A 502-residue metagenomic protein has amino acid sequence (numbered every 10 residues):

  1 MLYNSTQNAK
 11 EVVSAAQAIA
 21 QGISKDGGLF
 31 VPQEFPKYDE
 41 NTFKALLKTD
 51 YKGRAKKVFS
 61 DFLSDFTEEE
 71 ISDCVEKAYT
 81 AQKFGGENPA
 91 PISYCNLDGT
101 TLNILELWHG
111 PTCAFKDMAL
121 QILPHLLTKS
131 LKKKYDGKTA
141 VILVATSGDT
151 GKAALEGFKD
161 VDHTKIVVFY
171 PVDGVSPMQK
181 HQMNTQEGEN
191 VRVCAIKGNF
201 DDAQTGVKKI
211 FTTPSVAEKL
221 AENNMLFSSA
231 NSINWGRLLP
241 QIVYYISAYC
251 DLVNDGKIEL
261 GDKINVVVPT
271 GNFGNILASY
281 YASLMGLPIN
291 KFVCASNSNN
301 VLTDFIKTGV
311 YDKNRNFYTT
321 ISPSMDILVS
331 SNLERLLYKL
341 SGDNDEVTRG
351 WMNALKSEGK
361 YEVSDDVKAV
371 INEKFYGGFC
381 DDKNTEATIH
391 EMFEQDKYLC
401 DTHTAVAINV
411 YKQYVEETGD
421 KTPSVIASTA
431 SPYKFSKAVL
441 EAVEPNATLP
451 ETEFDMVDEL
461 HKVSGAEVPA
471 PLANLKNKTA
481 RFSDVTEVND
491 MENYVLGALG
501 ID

Functional and structural regions predicted by a protein language model:
M1-D502: PLP-dependent amino-acid enzyme catalytic core
